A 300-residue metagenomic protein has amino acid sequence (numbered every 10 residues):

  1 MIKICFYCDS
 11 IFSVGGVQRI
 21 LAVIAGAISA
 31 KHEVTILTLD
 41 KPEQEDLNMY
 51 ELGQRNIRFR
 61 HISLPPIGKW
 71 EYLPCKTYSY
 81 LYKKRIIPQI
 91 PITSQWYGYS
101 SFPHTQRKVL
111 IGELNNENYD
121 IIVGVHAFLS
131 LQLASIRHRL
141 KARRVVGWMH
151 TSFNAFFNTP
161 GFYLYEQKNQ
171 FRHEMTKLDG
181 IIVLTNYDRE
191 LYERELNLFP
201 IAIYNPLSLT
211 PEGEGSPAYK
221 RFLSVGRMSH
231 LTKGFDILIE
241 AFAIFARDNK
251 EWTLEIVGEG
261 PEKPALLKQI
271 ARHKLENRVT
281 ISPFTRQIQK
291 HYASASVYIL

Functional and structural regions predicted by a protein language model:
C5, G215-K233, I239-F242: Conserved donor-binding/catalytic core segment of Leloir-type glycosyltransferases
Y7-V14, H32-W96, D188, E193 (+1 more regions): N-terminal strand-loop element at the rim of the active site of nucleotide-sugar-dependent glycosyltransferases
G15-V23, S229-I244, P261-L267: A conserved mid-protein helix/loop that constitutes part of the nucleotide-sugar donor-binding site
Q54-H61, P264-T285: Nucleotide-activated donor-binding/catalytic signature segment of Leloir-type glycosyltransferases, i.e., the conserved
Q95-V109, I121-A142: An aromatic- and histidine-rich active-site surface loop
K108-N116, M149, F153, F162-I181: Membrane-proximal helix-turn-helix segments that form the acceptor-binding/catalytic region of lipid-linked
R144-G147, F153-N154, R172-E212: Donor nucleotide-sugar binding/catalytic pocket of nucleotide-sugar-dependent glycosyltransferases
A293-L300: Acidic donor-binding loop of glycosyltransferase active sites
